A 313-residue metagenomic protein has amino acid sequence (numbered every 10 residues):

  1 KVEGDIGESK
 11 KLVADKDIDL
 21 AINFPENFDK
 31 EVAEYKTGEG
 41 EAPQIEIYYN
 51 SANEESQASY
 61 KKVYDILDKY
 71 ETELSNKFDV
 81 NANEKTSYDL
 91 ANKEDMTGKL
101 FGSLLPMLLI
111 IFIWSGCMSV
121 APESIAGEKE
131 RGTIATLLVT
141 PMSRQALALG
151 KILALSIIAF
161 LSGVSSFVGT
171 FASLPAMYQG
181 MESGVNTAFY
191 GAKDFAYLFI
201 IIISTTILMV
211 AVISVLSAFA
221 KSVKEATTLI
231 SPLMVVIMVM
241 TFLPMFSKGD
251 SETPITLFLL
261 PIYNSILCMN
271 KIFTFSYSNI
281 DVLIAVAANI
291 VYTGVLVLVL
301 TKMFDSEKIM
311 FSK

Functional and structural regions predicted by a protein language model:
V2-T72: Extracytoplasmic loops/domains of multi-pass membrane proteins
E34, Y48-N53, K69-S183, T187-F195 (+2 more regions): Transmembrane helix-boundary elements of multi-pass transport/secretion proteins, especially ABC-type permease modules
G102, P106, I110, K193-I201 (+2 more regions): Alpha-helical transmembrane segments of integral membrane proteins
L153, I157, L161, I200 (+3 more regions): Hydrophobic residues within alpha-helical transmembrane segments of multi-pass solute transporters/permease subunits
N186-A220, M240-P244, A288-V297: Hydrophobic alpha-helical transmembrane segments of polytopic membrane proteins
V215-K224, F273, N289-K313: Junction motif at the cytosolic side of a transmembrane helix
V223-L259: Transmembrane helix segments
D250-T274, L283: Short hydrophobic, aromatic-rich alpha-helical segments embedded in or entering the lipid bilayer of multi-pass
